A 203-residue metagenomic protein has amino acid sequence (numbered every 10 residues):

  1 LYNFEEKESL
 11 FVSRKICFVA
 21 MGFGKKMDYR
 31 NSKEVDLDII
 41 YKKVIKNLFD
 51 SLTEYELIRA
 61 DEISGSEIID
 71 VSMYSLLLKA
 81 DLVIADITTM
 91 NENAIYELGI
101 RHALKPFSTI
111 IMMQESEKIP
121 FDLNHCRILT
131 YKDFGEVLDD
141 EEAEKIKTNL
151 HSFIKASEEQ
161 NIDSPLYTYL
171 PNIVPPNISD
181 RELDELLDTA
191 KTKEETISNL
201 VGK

Functional and structural regions predicted by a protein language model:
Y2-I63, S75-A80: Conserved N-terminal substructure of TIR/SEFIR domains
D28-Y29, P120, S164-P165: Serine-centered coil/turn micro-motif
Y55-R59, I87, L98: Short N-terminal amphipathic alpha-helices
E62-S66, T88-M90: Short, acidic/glycine-rich phosphate-metal binding loop used to engage nucleotide
I68-S72: Short acidic active-site motifs
Y74, T89-I154: Cross-kingdom TIR/SEFIR domain
R127-K203: C-terminal interaction surface of TIR/SEFIR-family domains
